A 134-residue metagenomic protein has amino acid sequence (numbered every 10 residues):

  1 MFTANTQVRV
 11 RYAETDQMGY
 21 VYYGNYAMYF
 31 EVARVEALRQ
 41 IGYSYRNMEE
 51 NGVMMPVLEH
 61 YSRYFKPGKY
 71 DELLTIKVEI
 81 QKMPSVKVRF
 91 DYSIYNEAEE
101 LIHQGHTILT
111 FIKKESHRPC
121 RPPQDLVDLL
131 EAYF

Functional and structural regions predicted by a protein language model:
F2-V57, K114-F134: Hot-dog-fold acyl-thioester-processing enzymes
A4-T6, K69-Y70, I80-F134: HotDog/MaoC-like acyl-thioester-processing domains
Q7-R11, R63, I108: Generic structural detector for well-ordered beta-strands
A27-F30, S62, Y92: Residue-level detection of beta-strand scaffold positions
A37-V88, I102, T110: Hydrophobic beta-strand-centered segment that forms part of the acyl-chain substrate-binding groove
